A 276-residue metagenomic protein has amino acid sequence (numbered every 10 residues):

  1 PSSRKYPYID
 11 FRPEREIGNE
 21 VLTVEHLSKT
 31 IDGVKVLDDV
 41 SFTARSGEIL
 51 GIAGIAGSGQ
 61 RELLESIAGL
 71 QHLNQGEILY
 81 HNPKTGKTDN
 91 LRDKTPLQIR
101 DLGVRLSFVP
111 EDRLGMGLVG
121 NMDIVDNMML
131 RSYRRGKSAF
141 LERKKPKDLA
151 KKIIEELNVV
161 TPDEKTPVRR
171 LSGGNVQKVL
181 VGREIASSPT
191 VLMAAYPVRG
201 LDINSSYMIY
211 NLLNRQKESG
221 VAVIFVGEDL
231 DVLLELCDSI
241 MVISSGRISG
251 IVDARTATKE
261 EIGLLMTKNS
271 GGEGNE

Functional and structural regions predicted by a protein language model:
P1-E276: Glycine-rich phosphate-binding loops of nucleotide-dependent enzymes
